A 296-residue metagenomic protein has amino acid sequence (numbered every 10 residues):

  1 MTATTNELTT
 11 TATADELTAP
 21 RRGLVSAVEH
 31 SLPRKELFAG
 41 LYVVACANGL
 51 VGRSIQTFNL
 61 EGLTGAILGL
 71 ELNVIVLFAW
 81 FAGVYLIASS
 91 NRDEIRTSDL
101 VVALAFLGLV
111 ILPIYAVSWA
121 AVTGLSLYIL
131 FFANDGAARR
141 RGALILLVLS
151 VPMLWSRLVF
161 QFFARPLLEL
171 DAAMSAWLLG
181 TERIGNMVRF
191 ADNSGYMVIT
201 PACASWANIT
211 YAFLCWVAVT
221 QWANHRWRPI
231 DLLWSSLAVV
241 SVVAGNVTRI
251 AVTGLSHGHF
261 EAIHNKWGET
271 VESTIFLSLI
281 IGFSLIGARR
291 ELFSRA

Functional and structural regions predicted by a protein language model:
T2-A296: Hydrophobic N-terminal alpha-helices or hydrophobic patches in metabolic proteins across all domains of life
